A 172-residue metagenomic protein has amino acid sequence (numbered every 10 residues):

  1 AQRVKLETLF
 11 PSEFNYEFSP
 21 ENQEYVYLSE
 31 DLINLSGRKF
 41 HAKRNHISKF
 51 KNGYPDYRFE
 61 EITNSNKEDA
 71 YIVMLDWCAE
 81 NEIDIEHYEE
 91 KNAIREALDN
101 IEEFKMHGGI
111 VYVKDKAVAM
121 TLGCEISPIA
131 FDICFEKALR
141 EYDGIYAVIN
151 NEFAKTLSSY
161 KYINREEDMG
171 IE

Functional and structural regions predicted by a protein language model:
A1, Y57-R58, K161-I163: Hydrophobic beta-strand segments of well-ordered beta-sheets in folded domains
A1-E7: A gly/proline- and charged-residue-enriched helix-loop-helix capping module
F10, F50, L98-I101, F153-S158: Alpha-helix C-terminal capping segments
S12-I85: Acyltransferase donor/substrate-recognition loop-hinge adjacent to the catalytic core
H46, A93-A97, I149-F153: Short, hydrophobic/aromatic alpha-helical segments in well-folded domains
S65-K116: Short, conserved active-site entrance elements at the starts or edges of catalytic domains
G108-E172: Aromatic (often tryptophan-rich) hydrophobic motifs at membrane interfaces
